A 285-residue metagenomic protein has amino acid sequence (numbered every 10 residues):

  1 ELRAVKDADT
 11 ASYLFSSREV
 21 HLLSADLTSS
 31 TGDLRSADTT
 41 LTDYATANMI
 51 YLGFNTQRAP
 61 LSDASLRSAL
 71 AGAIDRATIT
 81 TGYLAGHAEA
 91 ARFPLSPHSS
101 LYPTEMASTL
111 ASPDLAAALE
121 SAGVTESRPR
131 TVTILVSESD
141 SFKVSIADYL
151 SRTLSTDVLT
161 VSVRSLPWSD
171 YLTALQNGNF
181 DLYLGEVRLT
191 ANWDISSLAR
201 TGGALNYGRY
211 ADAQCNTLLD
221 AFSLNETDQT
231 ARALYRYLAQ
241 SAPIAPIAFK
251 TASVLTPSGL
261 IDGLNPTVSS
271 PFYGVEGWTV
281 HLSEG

Functional and structural regions predicted by a protein language model:
L2-R58, E186: Extracellular/periplasmic solute-recognition and catalytic clefts
Y13-L14, T28-S36, G53, T81-Y83 (+2 more regions): Pocket-flanking alpha-helical
S16, V20, A59, L66 (+10 more regions): Sec-exported extracytoplasmic/periplasmic mature domains
G32-A45, G53-A64, S100-A117, S121-R128 (+3 more regions): Short, solvent-exposed loop/beta-turn-alpha elements that line the ligand-binding surface or hinge of extracytoplasmic
S62-R152, A233, L282-E284: Append "and occasionally in soluble cytosolic enzymes with long acidic Gly/Pro-rich linkers
T81, V144-Y149, T153-T156, A213 (+3 more regions): Small-molecule-sensing regulatory modules
A122-E138, E186, N225-S258: Bilobed periplasmic-binding protein-like "clamshell/Venus-flytrap" ligand-binding domains
A122-L189: Ligand/substrate-recognition segments at binding pockets and active sites
